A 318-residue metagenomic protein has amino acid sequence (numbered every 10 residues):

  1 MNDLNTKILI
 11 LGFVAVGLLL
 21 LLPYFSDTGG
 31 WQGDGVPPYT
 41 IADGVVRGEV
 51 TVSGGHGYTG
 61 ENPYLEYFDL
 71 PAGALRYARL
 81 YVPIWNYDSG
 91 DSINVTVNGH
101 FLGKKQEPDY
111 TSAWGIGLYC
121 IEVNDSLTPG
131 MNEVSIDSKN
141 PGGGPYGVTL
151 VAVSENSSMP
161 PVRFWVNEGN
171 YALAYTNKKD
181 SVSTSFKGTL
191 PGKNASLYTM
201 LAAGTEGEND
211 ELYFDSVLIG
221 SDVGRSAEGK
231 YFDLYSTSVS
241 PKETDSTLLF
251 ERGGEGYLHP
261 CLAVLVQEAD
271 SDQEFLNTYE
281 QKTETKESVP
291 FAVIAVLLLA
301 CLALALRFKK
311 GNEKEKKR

Functional and structural regions predicted by a protein language model:
M1-T28, Q281-R318: Secretory targeting signatures
P23-K286: Disulfide-rich extracellular domains of secreted proteins
